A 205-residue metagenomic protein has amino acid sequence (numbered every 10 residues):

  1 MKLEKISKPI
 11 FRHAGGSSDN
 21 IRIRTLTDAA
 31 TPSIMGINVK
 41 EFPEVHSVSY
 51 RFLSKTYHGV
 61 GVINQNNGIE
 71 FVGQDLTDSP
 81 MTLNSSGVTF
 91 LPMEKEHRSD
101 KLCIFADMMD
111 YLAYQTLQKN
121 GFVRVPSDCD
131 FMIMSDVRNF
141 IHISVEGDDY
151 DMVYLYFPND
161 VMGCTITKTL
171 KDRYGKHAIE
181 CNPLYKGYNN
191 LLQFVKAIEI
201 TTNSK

Functional and structural regions predicted by a protein language model:
K2-V88: Basic, glycine-enriched DNA-binding surface that flanks or lies within the catalytic cores of DNA
I23, K101-C103, V153: Conserved hydrophobic helix-helix packing surfaces used for dimerization/oligomerization
A30, L112, D172: Surface-exposed charge patches
P32, Y114, L155: Terminal peptide-recognition signature
R51-E146: Phosphate-handling DNA/RNA-contact segment within nucleic-acid enzymes
Q118-K205: TOPRIM fold recognition
